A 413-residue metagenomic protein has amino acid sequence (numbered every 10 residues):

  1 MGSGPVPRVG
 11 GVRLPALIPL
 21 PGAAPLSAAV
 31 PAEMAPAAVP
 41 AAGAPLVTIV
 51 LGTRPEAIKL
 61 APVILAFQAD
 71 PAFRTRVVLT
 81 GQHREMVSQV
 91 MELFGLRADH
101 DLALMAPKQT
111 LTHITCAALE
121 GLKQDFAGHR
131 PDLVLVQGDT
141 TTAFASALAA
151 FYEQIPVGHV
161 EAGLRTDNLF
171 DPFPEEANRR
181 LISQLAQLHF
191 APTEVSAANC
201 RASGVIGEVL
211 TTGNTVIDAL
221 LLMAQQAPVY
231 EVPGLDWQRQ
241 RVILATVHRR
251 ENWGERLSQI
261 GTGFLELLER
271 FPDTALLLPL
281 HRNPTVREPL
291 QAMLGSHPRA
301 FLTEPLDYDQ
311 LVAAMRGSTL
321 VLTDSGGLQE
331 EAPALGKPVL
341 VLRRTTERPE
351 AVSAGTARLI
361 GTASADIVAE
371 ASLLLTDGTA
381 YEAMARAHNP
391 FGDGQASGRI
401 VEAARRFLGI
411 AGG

Functional and structural regions predicted by a protein language model:
S3, P7, L14-G81: N-terminal subdomain of nucleotide-sugar transferases
G11, I18, V30-E33, V39 (+1 more regions): C-terminal amphipathic helix plus adjacent low-complexity, charged tail appended to glycosyltransferase catalytic
A42, D125-D132, W237-Q238, F271 (+2 more regions): Glycine-rich phosphate-binding loop signature in dinucleotide/nucleotide-binding domains
T48-L51, E56-A66, V90, D101-G204: Active-site and donor-binding regions of nucleotide-sugar-utilizing enzymes
T80-E85, I182-E255, I360, A380 (+1 more regions): A nucleotide-sugar donor-handling region in carbohydrate enzymes
S88-V90, Q109, Q226-G317: Donor-nucleotide binding loops and adjacent catalytic segments primarily of GT-B fold Leloir glycosyltransferases
V136-Q137, H159-A162, H189, A313-V352: A donor-sugar binding/catalytic signature common to diverse glycosyltransferases and related nucleotide-sugar
R348-L373, A385-Q395: Change "using UDP/GDP/dTDP sugars" to "using nucleotide sugars
